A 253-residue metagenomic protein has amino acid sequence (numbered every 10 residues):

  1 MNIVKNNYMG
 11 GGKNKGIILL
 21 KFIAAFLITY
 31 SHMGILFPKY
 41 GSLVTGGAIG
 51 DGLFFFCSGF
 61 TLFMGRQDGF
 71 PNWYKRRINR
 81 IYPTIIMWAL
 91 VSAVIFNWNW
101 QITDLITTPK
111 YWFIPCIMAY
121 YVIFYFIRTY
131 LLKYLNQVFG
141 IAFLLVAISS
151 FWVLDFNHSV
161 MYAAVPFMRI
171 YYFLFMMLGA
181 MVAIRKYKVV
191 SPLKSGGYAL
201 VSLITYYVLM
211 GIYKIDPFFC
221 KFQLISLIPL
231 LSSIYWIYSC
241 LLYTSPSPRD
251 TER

Functional and structural regions predicted by a protein language model:
M1-S150, L154-D155, P192-G196, R249: Membrane-cytosol interface segments of multi-pass membrane proteins, especially ER/Golgi lipid-handling enzymes
K39-D51, I102-C116, V153-F175, V208-S233: Interfacial loop-to-helix transition and helix-capping segments at the boundaries of transmembrane helices
L62-D68, F126-L131, A180-K188, Y235-L242: Structural signal for the C-terminal ends of transmembrane alpha-helices and the immediately following loop
P83, M87, A119, I123 (+3 more regions): Hydrophobic faces of alpha-helical transmembrane segments in multi-pass integral membrane proteins
V165-S191: Hydrophobic secondary-structure block in the mid-to-C-terminal portion of proteins
P192-V208, S226-L230: Hydrophobic alpha-helical transmembrane segments of multi-pass integral membrane proteins, especially transporters
Y243-R253: Single conserved hydrophobic/aromatic residue that forms the stacking wall/gate of nucleotide- or nucleobase-binding
